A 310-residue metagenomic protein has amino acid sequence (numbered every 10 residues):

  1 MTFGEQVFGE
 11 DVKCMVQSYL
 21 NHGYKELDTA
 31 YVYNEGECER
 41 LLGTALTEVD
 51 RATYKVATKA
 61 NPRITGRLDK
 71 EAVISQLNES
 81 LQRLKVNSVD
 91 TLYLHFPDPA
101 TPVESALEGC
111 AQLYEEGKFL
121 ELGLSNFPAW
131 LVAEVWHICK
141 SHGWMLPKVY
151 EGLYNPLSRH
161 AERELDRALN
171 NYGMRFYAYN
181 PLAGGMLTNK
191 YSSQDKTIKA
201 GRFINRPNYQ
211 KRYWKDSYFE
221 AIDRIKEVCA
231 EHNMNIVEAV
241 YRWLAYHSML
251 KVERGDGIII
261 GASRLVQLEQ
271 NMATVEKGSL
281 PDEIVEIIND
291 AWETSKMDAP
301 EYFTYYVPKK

Functional and structural regions predicted by a protein language model:
M1-T2, A168-V228, D298-K310: Glycine-rich, positively charged active-site loop/lid region within alpha/beta enzyme cores that binds and organizes
M1-Y54: N-terminal binding-site loop/beta-alpha segment at the start of enzyme catalytic domains that lines or forms
T2, Y31-Y33, A60-I64, H95-D98 (+5 more regions): Active-site-proximal loop/turn and secondary-structure-junction residues that shape catalytic pockets, frequently
G4, Q17, T65-E164, R175: Glycine/proline-rich, positively charged, aromatic-decorated active-site loop/lid region on the catalytic face
V12, L27, L42, V56 (+12 more regions): Conserved, mostly hydrophobic/aromatic
L20, E115, N170, A230: Anion (oxyanion) recognition and catalysis
A45-L46, V73-S75, C139-G143, D166-A168 (+2 more regions): Short, hinge-like loop/turn segments at secondary-structure boundaries
W214-K277: Conserved short secondary-structure transition element at the edge of the structured enzyme core that lines
